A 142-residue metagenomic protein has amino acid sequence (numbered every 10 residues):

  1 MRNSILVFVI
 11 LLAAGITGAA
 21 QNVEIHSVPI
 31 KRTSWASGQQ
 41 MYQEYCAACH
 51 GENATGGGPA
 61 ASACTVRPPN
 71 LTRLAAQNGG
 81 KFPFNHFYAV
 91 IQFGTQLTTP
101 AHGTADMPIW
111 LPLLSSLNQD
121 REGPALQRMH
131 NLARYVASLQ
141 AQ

Functional and structural regions predicted by a protein language model:
M1-S4: Positively charged n-region of N-terminal signal peptides that target proteins for export
V7-G15: Bacterial N-terminal signal peptides
G18-M41, G79: Electrostatic cytochrome c docking/interface patches
K31-T55, F87: Sequence/structural segment immediately N-terminal to covalent heme-attachment motifs in c-type and related
A36-E44, Q119-Q127, A141-Q142: Sequence context surrounding c-type heme c attachment/ligation sites in exported
P59-A63: Short cysteine/histidine-rich zinc-coordinating motifs and their immediately flanking basic loops
T65-R121, L132, V136: Extracytoplasmic electron-transfer domains, predominantly the class I c-type cytochrome c fold
